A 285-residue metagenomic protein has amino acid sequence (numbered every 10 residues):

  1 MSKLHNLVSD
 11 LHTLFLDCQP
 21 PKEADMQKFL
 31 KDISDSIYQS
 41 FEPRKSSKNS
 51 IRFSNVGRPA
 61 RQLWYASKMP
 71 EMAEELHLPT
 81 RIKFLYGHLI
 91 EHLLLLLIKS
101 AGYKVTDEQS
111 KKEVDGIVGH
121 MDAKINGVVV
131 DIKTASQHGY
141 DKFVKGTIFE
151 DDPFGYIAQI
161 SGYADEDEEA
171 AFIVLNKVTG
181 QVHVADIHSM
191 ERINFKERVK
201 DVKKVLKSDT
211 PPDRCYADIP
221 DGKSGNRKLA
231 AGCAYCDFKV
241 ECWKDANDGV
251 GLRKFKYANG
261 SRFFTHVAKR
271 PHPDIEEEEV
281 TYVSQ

Functional and structural regions predicted by a protein language model:
M1-V129, S136-E150: Metal-dependent nuclease catalytic cores that hydrolyze phosphodiester bonds in DNA/RNA, characterized by
L16-Q19, I33, E42, M69 (+7 more regions): Generic alpha-helical secondary structure signal
G57, M69, T134, V240-C242 (+1 more regions): A broadly conserved detector of short glycine/acidic/proline-rich loop/turn motifs that flank catalytic sites and bind
Y103-D209: Mg2+/Mn2+-dependent nuclease catalytic core
G162, E166-Q285: Metal-dependent nuclease catalytic regions and adjoining charged, substrate-binding loops involved in nucleic-acid end
